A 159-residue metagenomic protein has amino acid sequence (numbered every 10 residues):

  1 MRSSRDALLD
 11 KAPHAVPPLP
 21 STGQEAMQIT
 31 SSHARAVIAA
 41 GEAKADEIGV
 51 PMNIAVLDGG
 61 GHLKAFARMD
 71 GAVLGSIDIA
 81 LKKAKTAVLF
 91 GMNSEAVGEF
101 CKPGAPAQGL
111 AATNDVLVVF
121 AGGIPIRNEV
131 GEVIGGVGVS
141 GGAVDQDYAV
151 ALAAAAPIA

Functional and structural regions predicted by a protein language model:
R2-R5: Basic polycationic patches enriched in arginine
A7-L8, P18, G109: Acidic/proline-rich low-complexity IDRs
K11-A26: Short, Lys/Arg-enriched N-terminal segments with co-localized hydrophobic residues within the first ~10-30 amino acids
T22-A159: Flexible, solvent-exposed loop/hinge segments and secondary-structure transition points
